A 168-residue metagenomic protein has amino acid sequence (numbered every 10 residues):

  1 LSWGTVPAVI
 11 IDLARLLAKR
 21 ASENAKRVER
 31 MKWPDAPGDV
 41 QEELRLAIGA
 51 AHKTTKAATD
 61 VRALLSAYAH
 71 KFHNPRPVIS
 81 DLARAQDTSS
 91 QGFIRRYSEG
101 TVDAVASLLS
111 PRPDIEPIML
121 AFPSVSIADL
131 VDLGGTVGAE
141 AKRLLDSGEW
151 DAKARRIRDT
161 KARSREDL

Functional and structural regions predicted by a protein language model:
L1-E42: General nucleic-acid-binding
Q41-T55: Short, Lys/Arg-enriched N-terminal segment that forms or immediately precedes the first helix of a structured domain
T55-R76: Short, amphipathic alpha-helical "recognition" segments used to contact nucleic acids or chromatin
I79: Generic structural marker for isolated residues within well-ordered, non-membrane alpha-helices of soluble domains
L82-A83: The alpha-helix within a helix-turn-helix
T88-V105: Major-groove recognition helix of helix-turn-helix-like DNA-binding domains
V102-L168: Intrinsically disordered, low-complexity, charge-dense segments enriched in Lys/Arg and Glu/Asp interspersed
